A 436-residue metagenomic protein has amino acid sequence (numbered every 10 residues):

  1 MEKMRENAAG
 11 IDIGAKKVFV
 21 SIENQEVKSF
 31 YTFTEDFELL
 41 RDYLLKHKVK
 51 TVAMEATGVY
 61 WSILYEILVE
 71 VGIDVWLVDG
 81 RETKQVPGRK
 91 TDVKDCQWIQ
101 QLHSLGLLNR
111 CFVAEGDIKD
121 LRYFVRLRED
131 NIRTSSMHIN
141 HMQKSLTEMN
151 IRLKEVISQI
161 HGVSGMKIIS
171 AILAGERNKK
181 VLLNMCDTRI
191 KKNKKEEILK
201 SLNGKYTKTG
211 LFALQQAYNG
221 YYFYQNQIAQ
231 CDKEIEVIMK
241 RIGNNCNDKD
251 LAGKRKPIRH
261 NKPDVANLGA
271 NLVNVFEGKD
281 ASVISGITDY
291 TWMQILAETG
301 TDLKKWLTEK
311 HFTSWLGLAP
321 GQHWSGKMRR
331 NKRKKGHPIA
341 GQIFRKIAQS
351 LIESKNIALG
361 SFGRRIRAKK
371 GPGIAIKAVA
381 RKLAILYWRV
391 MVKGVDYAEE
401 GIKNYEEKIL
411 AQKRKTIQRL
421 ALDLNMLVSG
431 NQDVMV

Functional and structural regions predicted by a protein language model:
M1-V436: A detector of single, family-specific signature residues that are central to catalytic or substrate-handling motifs
